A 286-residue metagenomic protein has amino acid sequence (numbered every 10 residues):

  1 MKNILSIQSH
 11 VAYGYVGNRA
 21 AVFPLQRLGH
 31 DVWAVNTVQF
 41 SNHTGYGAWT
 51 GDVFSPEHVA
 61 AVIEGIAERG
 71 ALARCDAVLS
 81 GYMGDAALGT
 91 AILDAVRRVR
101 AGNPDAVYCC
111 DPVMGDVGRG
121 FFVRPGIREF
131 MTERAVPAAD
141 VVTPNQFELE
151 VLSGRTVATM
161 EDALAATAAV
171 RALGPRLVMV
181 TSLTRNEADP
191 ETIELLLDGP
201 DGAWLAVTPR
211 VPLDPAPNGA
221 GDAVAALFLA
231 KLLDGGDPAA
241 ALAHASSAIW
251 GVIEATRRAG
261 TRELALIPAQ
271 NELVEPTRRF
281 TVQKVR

Functional and structural regions predicted by a protein language model:
M1-V117, P268-Q283: Conserved N-terminal subdomain of the carbohydrate kinase-like
A12, W204-N218: Short pre-catalytic strand/loop immediately N-terminal to key active-site residues, enriched for Gly-Thr
V16, Y46-A48, R119-R124, S153-V157 (+1 more regions): Short, solvent-exposed loop/turn segments at secondary-structure boundaries
H30, E64-L72, R97, A101 (+6 more regions): Generic secondary-structure signature for well-ordered alpha-helical cores
D85-A86, D116-G120, S182-E187, L213-N218: Short, small-residue-enriched loops and turns at beta-alpha junctions that line or gate enzyme active sites
V123-W204, L213: Conserved phosphate/ATP/ADP-binding segment of small-molecule kinases
E150-V151, P215-P238, L242: Short, small-residue alpha-helix embedded
A239-R286: Charged C-terminal helix
